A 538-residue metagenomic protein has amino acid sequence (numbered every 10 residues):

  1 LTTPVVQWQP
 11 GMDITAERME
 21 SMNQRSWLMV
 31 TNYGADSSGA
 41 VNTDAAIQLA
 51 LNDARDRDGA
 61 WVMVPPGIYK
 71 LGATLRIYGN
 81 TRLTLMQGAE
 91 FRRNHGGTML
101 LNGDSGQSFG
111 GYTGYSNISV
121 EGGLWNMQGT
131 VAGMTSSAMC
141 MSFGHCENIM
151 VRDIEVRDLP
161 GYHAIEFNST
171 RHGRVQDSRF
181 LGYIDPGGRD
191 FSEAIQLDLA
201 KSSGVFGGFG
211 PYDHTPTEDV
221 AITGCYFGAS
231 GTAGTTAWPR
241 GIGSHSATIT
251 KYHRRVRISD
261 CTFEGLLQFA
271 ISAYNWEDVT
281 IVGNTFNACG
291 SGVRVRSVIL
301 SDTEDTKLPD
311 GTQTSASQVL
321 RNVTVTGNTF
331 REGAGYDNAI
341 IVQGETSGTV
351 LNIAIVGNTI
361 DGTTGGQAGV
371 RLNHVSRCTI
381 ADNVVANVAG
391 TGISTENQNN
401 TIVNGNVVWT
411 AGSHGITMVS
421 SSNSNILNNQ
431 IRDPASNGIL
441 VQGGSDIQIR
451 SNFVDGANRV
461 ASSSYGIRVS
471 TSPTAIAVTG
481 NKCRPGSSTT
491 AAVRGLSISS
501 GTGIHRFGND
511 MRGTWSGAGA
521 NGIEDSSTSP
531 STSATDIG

Functional and structural regions predicted by a protein language model:
L1-A35: Extracellular "spike/adhesin" assembly and maturation modules and analogous cytosolic coiled-coil scaffolds
T3, P10, I523, I537-G538: Viral virion structural and adsorption modules
A16, V30-P65: Acidic Gly/Asp/Thr-rich repetitive segments characteristic of extracellular carbohydrate-active and adhesion proteins
Q48-R55, K70-G79, F109-G110, A164-E166 (+2 more regions): Short, T/G/N/S-enriched strand-turn elements that build extracellular solenoid repeat scaffolds
D58-M99, G103-S105, W125, V156 (+1 more regions): N-terminal extracellular ligand-recognition/capping segment immediately after the signal peptide
Y78-T81, M86, Y115, V120 (+40 more regions): Parallel beta-helix/beta-solenoid
N94-G111, V131-S142, D158-E166, G188-H214 (+11 more regions): Extracellular beta-strand/beta-solenoid scaffold signature
